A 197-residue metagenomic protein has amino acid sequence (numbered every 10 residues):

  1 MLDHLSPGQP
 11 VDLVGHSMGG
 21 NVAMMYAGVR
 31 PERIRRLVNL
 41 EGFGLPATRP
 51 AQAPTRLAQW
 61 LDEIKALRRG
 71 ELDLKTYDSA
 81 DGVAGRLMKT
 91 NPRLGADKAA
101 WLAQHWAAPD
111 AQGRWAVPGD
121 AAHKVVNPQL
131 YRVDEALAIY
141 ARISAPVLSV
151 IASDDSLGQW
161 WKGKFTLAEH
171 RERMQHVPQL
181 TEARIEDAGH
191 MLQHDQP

Functional and structural regions predicted by a protein language model:
H4-T55: Conserved hydrolase catalytic core segment
N21, L40, P50-R93: Internal catalytic or translocation cores that form aromatic/hydrophobic pockets or channels for amphipathic metabolites
E71-L130: Conserved alpha/beta-hydrolase catalytic His-Asp/Glu region
K75, G189-L192: Glycosyltransferase donor-binding loop in the core domain
D97-K98, A136-I143: Serine-hydrolase catalytic core
V126-D134, G163-F165: Short gly/ser/thr-rich secondary-structure transition/capping motifs
R142-A188: Conserved loop-alpha-helix segment in the C-terminal half of the alpha/beta-hydrolase fold that carries the catalytic
P178, Q193-P197: Post-His helix in hydrolase/transferase enzymes
